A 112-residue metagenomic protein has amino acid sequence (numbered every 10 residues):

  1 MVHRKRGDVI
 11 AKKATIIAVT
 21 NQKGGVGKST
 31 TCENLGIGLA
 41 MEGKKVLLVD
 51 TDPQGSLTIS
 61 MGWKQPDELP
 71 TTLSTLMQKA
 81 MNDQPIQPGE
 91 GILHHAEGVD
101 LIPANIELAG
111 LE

Functional and structural regions predicted by a protein language model:
M1-E112: P-loop NTP-binding core
